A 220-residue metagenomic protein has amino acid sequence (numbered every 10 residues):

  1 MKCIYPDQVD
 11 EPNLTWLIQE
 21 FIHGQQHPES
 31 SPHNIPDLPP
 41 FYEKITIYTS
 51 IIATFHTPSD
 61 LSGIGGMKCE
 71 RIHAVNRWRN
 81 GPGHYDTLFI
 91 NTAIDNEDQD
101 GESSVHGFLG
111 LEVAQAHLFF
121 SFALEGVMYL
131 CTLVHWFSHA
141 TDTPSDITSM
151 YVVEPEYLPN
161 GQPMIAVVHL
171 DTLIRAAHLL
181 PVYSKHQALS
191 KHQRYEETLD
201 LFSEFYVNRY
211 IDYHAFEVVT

Functional and structural regions predicted by a protein language model:
M1-T220: Terminal interaction-prone segments of large eukaryotic proteins
